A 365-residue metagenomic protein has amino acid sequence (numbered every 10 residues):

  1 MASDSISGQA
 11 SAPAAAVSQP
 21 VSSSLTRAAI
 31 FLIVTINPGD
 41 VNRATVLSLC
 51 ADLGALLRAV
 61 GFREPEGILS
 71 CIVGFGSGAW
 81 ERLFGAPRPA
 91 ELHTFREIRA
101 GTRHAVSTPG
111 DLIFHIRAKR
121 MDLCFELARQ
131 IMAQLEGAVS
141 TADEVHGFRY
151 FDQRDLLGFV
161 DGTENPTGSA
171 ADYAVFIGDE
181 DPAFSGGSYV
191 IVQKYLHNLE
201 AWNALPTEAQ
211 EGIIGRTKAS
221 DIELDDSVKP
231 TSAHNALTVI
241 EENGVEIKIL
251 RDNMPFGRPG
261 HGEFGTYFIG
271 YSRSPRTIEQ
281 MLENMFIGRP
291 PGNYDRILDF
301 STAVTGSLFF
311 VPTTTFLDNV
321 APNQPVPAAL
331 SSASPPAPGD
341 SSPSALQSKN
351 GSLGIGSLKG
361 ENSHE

Functional and structural regions predicted by a protein language model:
A2-L346, G351-I355, G360, H364: Long, histidine/aromatic-enriched segments associated with O2/redox biology
